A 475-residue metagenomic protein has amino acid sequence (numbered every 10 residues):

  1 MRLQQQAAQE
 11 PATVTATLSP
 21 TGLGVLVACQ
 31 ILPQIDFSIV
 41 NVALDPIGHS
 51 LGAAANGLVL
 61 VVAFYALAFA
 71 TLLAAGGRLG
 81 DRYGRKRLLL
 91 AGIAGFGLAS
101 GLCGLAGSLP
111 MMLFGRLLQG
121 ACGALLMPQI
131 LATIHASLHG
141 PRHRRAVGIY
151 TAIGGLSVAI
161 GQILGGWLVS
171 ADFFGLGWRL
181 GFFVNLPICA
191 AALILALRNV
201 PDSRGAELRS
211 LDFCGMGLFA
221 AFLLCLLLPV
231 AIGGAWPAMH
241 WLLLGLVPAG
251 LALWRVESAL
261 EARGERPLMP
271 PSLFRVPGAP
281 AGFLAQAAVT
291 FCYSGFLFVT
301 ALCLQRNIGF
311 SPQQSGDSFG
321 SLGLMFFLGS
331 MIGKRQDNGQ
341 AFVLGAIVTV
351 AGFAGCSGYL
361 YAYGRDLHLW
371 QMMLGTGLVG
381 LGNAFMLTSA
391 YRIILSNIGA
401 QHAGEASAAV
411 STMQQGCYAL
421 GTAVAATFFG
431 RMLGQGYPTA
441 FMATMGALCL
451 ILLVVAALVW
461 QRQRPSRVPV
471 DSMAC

Functional and structural regions predicted by a protein language model:
M1-I35, H49: Cytosolic juxtamembrane N-terminal segment immediately preceding the first transmembrane helix of multi-pass
S19-I35, V40-V42, G264-R467, A474: 12-transmembrane solute porter fold
N41-T71, M111, G115, D317: Extracellular/periplasmic helix-loop-helix junction of adjacent transmembrane segments in MFS-like secondary
P46, G77-R78, R82, W167 (+1 more regions): Membrane-interface helix termini in secondary transporters
S50-G52, G84, L105-M111, G309 (+2 more regions): Helix-breaking motifs and short loop linkers at transmembrane-helix boundaries and internal kinks in secondary membrane
A63-G77, G123-L131, G320-I332: Central cavity-lining transmembrane alpha-helices of secondary-active solute carriers, predominantly the Major
R87-C214: Helix-loop-helix hairpins in multi-pass membrane proteins, especially solute transporters
S170-A171, G175-L284, V289-C292, D317-S318 (+1 more regions): Hydrophobic transmembrane-helix bundles of small-molecule transporters
